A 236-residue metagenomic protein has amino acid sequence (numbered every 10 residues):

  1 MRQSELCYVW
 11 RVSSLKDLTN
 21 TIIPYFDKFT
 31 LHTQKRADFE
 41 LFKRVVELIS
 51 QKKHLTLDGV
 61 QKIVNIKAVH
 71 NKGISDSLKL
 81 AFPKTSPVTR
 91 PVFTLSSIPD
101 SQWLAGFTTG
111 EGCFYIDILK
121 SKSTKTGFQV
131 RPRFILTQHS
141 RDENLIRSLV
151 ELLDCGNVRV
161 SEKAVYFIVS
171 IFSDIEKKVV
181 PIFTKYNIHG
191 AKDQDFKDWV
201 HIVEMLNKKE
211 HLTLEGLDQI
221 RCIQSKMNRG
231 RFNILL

Functional and structural regions predicted by a protein language model:
M1-L236: Sequence-level preference for short, compositionally simple segments enriched in small aliphatic or small polar residues
